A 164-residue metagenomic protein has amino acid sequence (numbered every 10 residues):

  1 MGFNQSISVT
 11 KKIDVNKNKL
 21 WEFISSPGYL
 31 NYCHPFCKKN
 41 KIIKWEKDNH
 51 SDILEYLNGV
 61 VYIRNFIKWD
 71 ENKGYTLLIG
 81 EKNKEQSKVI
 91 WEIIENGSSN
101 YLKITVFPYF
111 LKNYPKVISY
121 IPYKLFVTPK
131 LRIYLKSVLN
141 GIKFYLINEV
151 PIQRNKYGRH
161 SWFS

Functional and structural regions predicted by a protein language model:
M1-K44, F163-S164: Hydrophobic ligand-binding cavity/cleft-lining segments
S6-S8, G59-R64, E85-I90: Short, surface-exposed coil-to-beta transition loops
K19-I24, L30, F66, L77 (+2 more regions): Hydrophobic pocket/interface hotspot
H50-L57, T76-K82: Short beta-strand segments that buttress and anchor functional surface loops
Y62-W69, Y75-E85: Helix-adjacent hinge/juxtasegments
E81-S137, F144, N148, Q153-N155: Beta-strand/loop substructures that line and gate deep hydrophobic ligand-binding cavities in soluble
I152-S164: Charge-rich (especially acidic), low-complexity segments
